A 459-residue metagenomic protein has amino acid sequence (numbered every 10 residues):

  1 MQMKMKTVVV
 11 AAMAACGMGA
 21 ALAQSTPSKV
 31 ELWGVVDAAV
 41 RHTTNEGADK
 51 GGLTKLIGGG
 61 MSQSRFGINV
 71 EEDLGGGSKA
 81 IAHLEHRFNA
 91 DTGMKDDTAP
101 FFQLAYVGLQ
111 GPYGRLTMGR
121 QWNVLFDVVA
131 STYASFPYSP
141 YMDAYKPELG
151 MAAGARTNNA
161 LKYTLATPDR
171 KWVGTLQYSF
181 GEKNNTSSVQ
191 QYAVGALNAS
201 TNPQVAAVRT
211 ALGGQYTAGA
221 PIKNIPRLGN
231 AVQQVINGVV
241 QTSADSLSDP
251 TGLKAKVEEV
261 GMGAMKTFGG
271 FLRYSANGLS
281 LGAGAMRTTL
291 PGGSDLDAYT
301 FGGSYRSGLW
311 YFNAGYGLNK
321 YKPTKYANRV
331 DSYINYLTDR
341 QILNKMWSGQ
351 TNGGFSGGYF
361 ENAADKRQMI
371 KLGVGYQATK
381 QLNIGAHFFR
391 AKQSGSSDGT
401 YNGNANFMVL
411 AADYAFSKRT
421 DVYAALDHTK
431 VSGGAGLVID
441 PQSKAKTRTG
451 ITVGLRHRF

Functional and structural regions predicted by a protein language model:
M1-Q24: Gram-negative bacterial Sec-dependent N-terminal signal peptides
S25-H42, L53-K183, R273-N277: Outer membrane beta-barrel
V36-V40, L84-H86, R120, L176-F180 (+6 more regions): Transmembrane beta-barrel strands of outer-membrane/channel proteins
T54-S64, P100-Q103, P112, A155-N159 (+5 more regions): Residues that define the transmembrane beta-barrel architecture of outer-membrane proteins
G67-N69, Y106-G108, K162-T164, F271-R273 (+6 more regions): Outer-membrane beta-barrel architecture
S78-A80, Y113-L116, D169-L176, G278-A283 (+4 more regions): Repeated loop/turn-to-beta-strand initiation elements of outer-membrane beta-barrel proteins
G229, P250, E258-F407: Detector for outer-membrane/organellar transmembrane beta-barrel domains, recognizing the amphipathic beta-strand
Y414-F416, A445-F459: Outer-membrane beta-barrel "beta-signal"
